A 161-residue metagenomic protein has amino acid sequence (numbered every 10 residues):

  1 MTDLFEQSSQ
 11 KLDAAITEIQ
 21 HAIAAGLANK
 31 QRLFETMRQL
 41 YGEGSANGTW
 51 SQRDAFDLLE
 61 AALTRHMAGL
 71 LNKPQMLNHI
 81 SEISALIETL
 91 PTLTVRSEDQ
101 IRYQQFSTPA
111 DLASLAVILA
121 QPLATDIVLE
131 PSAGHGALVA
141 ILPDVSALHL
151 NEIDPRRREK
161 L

Functional and structural regions predicted by a protein language model:
M1-L161: Class I S-adenosyl-L-methionine-dependent methyltransferase catalytic core
